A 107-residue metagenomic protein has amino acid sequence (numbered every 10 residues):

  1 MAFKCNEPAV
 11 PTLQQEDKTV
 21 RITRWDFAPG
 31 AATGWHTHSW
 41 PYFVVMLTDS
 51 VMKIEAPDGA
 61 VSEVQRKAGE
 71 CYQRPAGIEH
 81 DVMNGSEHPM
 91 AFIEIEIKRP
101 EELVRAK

Functional and structural regions predicted by a protein language model:
C5-W35, P41-V44, F92-I95: A short glycine-rich, His/Asp/Glu-containing loop-to-beta-strand
T12, W25, T33-H38, E55-A56 (+2 more regions): Short histidine-centered beta-strand/loop micro-motifs that create catalytic or ligand/metal-coordination sites
Q15, D58-G77: Short acidic-glycine-tyrosine-enriched beta hairpin
G30-T33, G69-M83: Histidine-centered metal-chelating micro-motifs
H38-D58: Glycine- and acidic-residue-biased ligand/ion/polar-headgroup-sensing regions
A76-P100: Ligand-binding loop in jelly-roll beta-barrel domains
L103-K107: Extracytoplasmic/periplasmic copper-protein system
